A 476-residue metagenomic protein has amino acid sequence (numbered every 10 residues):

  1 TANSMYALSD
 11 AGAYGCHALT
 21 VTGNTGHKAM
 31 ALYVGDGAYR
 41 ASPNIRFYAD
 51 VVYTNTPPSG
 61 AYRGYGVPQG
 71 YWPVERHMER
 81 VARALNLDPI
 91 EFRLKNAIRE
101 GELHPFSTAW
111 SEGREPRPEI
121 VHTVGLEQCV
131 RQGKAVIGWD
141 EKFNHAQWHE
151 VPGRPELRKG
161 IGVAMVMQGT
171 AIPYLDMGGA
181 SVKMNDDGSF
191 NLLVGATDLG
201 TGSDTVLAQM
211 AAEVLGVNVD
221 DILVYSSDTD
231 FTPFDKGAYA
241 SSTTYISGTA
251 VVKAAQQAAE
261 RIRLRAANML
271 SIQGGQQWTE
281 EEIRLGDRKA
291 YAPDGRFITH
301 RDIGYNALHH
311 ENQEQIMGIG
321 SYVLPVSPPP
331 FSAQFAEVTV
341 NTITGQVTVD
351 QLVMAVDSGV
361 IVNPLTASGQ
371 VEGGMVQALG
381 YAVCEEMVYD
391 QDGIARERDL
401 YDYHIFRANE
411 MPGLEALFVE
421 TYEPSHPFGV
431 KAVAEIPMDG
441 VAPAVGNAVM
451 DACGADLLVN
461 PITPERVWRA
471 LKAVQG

Functional and structural regions predicted by a protein language model:
T1-G70, E141-F143, V151-G476: Gly/Pro-rich active-site capping loops and adjacent beta-alpha segments that organize cofactor/substrate pockets
R83: Acidic-enriched catalytic cores of C-N bond-cleaving enzymes acting on peptides and small amides
I90-E91: Short, solvent-exposed positions on alpha-helices
L94-K183: Accessory "access/gating" subregions that flank catalytic or transport cores
